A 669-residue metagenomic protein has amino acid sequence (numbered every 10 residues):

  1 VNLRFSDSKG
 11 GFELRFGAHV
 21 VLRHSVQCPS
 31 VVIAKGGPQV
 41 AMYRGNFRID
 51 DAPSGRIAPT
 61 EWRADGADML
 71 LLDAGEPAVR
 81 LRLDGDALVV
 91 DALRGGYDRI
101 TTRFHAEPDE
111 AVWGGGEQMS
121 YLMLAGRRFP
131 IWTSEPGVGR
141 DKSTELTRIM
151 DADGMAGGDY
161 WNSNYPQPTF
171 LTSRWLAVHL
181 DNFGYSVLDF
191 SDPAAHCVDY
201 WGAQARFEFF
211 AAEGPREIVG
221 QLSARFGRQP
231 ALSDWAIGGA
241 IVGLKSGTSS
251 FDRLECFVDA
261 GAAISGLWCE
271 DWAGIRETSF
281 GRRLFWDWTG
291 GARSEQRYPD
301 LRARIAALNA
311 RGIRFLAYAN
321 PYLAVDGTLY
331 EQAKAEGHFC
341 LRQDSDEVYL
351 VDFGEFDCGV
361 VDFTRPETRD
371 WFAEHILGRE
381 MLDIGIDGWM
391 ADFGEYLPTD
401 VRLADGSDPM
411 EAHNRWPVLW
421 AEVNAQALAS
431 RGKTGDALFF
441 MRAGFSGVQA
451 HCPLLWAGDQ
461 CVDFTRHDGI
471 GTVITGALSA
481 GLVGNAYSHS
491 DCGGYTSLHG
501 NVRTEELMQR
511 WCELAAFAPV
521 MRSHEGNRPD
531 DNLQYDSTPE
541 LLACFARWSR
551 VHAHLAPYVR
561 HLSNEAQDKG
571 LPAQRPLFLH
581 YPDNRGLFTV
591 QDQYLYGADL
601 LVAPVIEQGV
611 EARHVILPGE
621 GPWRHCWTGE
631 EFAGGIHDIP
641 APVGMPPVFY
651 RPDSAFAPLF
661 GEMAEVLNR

Functional and structural regions predicted by a protein language model:
N2-A236, I241-S249, L254-D259, D638-A664: Catalytic and substrate-binding clefts that recognize carbohydrates or anionic sugar/phosphate headgroups
F170-L171, A177-L180, G238, S265-C269 (+6 more regions): Structural recognition of the beta-strand scaffold that forms the well-ordered cores of secreted hydrolase catalytic
A231-D405: Aromatic-lined carbohydrate-binding/catalytic grooves of carbohydrate-active enzymes
I237-L244, W268-E270, N309, I313-D326 (+3 more regions): Aromatic-lined carbohydrate-recognition surfaces of secreted/lumenal glycan-active proteins
W286-L301, Q332-G354, M410-A421, W456-S479 (+1 more regions): Acidic, His- and aromatic-enriched active-site or binding-groove loops in soluble protein domains that engage sugars
C340-I386, A421-V462, S523-C544: Alpha-amylase-like alpha-glycosidases and glucanotransferases acting on alpha-linked glucans and related
A427-A437, A443-A457, G476, A480-S490 (+1 more regions): Catalytic core of carbohydrate-active enzymes
